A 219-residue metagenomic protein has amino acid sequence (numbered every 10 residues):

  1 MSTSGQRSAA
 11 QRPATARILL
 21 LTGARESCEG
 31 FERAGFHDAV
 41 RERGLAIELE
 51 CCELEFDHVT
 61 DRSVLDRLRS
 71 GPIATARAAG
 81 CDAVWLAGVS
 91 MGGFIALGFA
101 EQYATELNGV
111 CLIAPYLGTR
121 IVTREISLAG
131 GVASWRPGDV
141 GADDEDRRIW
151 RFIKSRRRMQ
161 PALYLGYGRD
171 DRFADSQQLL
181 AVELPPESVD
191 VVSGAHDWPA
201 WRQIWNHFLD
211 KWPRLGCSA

Functional and structural regions predicted by a protein language model:
M1-G44, E53: Short, surface-exposed "cap/lid" segments of acyl-processing enzymes
R12, T75-D82, R158, L215: Glycine-rich phosphate-binding loop signature in dinucleotide/nucleotide-binding domains
L19-A24, A87, G166-G168: Short hydrophobic segments within beta-strands
A24, V59-D61, D170-A219: C-terminal catalytic histidine-bearing segment of alpha/beta-hydrolase fold enzymes
V59-A78: Alpha/beta-hydrolase active-site loop
A87-G92, A96: Gly/Ala-rich beta-loop-alpha elbow adjacent to hydrolase catalytic centers
G98-A142, V191, W201-R202: Hydrolase active-site cap/lid region
A133-E183: The feature captures the conserved acid-bearing segment of alpha/beta-hydrolase catalytic domains
